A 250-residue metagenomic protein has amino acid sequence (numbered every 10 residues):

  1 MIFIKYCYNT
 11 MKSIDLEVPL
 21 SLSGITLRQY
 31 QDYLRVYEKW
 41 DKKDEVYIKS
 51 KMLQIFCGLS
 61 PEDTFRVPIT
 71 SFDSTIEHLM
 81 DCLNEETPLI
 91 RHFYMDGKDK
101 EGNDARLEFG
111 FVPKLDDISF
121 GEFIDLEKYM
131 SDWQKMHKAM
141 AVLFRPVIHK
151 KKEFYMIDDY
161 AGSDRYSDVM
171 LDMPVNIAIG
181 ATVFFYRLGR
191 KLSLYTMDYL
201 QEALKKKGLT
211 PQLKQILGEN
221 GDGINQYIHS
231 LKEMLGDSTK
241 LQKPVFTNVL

Functional and structural regions predicted by a protein language model:
M1-L250: Charged interaction scaffolds used for protein-protein
